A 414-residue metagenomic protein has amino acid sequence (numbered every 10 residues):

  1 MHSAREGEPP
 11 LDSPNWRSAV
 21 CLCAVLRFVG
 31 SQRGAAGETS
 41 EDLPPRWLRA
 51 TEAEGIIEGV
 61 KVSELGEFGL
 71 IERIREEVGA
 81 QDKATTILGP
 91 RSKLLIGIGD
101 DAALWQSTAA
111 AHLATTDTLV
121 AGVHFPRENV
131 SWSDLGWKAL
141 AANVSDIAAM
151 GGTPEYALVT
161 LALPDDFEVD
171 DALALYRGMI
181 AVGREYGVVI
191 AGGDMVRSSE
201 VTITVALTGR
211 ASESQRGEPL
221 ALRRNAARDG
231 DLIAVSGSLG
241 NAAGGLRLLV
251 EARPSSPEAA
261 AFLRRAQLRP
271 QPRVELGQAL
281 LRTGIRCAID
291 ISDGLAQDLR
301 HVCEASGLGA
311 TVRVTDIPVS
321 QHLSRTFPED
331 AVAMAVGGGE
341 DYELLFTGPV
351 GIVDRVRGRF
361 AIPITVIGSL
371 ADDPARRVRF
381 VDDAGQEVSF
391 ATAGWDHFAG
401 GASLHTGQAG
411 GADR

Functional and structural regions predicted by a protein language model:
H2, D12-N15, D42: Intrinsic-disorder-associated, low-complexity terminal segments enriched in Asp/Asn/His/Tyr and depleted of Lys/Arg
C21-C23: Cysteine-centered motifs
G55-T86, V130-S131, P164-A191, V196-I203 (+4 more regions): Glycine-/charge-enriched secondary-structure boundary and capping motifs
G69-E76, A80, T85-V235: Glycine-rich phosphate/pyrophosphate-binding loop regions near the starts of catalytic domains
L113-T116, V123, E200-T202, A221-A279: Short, acidic (Asp/Glu-rich) active-site segment that either coordinates a divalent metal cofactor
